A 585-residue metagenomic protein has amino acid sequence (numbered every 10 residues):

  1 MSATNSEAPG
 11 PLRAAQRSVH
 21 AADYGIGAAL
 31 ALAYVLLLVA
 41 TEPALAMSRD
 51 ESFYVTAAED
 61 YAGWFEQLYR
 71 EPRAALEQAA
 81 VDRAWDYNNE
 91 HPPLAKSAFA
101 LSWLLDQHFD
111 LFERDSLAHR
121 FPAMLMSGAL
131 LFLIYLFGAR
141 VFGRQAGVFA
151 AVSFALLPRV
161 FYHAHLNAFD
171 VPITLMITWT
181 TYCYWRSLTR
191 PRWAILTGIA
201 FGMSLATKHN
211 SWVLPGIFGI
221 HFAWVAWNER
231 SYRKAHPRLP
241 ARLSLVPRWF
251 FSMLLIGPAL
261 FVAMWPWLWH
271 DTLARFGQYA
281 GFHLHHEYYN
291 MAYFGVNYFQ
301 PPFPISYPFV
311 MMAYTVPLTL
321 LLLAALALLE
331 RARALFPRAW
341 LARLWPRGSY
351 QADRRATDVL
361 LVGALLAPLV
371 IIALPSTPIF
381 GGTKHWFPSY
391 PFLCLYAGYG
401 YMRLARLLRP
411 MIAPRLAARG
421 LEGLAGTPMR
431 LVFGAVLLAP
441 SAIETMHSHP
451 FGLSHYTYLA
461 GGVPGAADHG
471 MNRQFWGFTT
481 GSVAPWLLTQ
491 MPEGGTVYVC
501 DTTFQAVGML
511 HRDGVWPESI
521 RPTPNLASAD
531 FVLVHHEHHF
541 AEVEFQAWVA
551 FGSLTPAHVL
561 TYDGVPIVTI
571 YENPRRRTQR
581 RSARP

Functional and structural regions predicted by a protein language model:
M1-L37, A129-L131, A139, A241-A259 (+2 more regions): Start-transfer (signal-anchor) and selected internal transmembrane alpha helices of multi-pass inner/ER membrane
S48, Y162-P172: Short acidic/glycine- and proline-prone juxtamembrane loop motifs at membrane-interface regions of multi-pass membrane
Y54, A62-L68, H91-P93, S97 (+5 more regions): Transmembrane-lumen/periplasm boundary regions of multi-pass, lipid-linked membrane glycan transferases
F121-V141, W179-C183: Transmembrane-helix motifs of polytopic, lipid-linked glycan transferases
A150-A155, Y182, F201, L205: Short helix- or helix-capping micro-motifs that position conserved polar/aromatic residues at function-defining sites
D170-I173, S204, V213, V310 (+2 more regions): Hydrophobic/aromatic-rich transmembrane helices and adjacent perimembrane loops
T180-A194: Membrane-interface transmembrane helices that cradle and orient dolichyl/undecaprenyl
V515-P585: Aromatic/acidic, Gly/Pro-rich catalytic loop(s) in extracytoplasmic/lumenal soluble domains of multi-pass membrane
